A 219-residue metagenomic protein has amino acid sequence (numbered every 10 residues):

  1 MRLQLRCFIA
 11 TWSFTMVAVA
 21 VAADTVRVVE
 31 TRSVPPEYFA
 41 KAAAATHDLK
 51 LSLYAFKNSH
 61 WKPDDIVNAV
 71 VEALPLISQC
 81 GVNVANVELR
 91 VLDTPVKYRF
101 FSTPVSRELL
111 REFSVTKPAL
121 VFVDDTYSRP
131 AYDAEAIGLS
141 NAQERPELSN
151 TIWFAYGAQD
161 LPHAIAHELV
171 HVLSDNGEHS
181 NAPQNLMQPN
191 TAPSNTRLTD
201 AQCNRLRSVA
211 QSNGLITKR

Functional and structural regions predicted by a protein language model:
M1-R6: Positively charged n-region of N-terminal signal peptides that target proteins for export
F8-A18: Bacterial N-terminal signal peptides
A23-S128, G214: Propeptide-to-catalytic entry region of secreted or membrane-anchored zinc metalloproteases
V26-E37, N185-R219: Replace "(M1/M4/M9/M12/WLM)" with "(e.g., M1/M4/M8/M9/M12/M26/WLM)" and add "not limited to" to clarify scope
D65-E72, L161-I165, L169, Q202: Stable alpha-helical elements in mature extracytoplasmic
L109-S114, T126-L148: Catalytic zinc-binding patch centered on the HExxH motif and its immediate surroundings that defines zinc-dependent
P146-A166: Short pre-active-site segment immediately N-terminal to the catalytic Zn-binding motif
L169-Q184: Catalytic Zn2+-binding segment of zinc metalloproteases
